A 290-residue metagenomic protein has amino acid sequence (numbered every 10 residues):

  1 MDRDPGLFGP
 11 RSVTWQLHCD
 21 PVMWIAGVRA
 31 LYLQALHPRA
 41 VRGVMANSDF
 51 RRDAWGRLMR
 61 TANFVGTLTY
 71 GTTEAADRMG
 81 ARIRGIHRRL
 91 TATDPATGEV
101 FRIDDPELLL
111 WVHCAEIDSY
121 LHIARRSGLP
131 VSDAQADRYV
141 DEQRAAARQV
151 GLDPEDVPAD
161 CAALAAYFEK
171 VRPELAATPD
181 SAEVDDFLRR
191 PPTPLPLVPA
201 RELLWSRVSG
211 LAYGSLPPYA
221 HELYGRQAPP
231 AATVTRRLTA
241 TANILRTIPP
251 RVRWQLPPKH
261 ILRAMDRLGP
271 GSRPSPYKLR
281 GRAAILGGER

Functional and structural regions predicted by a protein language model:
M1-R290: Mature, function-bearing regions of proteins
